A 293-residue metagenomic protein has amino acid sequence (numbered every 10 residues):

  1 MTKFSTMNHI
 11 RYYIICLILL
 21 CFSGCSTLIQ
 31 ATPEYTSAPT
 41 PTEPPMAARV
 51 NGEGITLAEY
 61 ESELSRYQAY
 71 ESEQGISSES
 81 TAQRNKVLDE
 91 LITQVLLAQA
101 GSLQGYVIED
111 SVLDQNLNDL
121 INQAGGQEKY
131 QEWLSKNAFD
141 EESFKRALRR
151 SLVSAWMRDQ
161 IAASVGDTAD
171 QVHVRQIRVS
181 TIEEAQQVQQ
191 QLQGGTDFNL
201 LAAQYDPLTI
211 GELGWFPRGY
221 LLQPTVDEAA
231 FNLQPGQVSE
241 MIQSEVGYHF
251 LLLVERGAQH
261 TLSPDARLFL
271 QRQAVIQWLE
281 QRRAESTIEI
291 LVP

Functional and structural regions predicted by a protein language model:
F4-I14: Bacterial N-terminal signal peptides that target proteins for export
C21-G24: C-terminal motif of bacterial Sec signal peptides marking the signal peptidase cleavage site
T27-E142: N-terminal targeting/tethering segments
E43-A69, L96, G101, V153-M157 (+4 more regions): FKBP-type peptidyl-prolyl cis-trans isomerase
E43-V50, I55, A82, I108 (+7 more regions): Extracytoplasmic
Q74-S78, V188-V226, E255-T261: Peptidyl-prolyl cis-trans isomerase
Q83-G101, V112-L117, I121-G125, F139-A169 (+2 more regions): Solvent-exposed aromatic/hydrophobic patches embedded in short alpha-helical segments
S135-Q176, Q204, P224-P264: Proteostasis/folding factors centered on peptidyl-prolyl cis-trans isomerases
